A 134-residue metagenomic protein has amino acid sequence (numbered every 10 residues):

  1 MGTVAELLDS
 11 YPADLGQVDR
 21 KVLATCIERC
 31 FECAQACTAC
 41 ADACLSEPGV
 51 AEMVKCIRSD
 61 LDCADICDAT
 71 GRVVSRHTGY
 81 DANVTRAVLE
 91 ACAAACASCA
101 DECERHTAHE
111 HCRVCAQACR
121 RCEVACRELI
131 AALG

Functional and structural regions predicted by a protein language model:
M1-G134: Amphipathic alpha-helical hairpins
